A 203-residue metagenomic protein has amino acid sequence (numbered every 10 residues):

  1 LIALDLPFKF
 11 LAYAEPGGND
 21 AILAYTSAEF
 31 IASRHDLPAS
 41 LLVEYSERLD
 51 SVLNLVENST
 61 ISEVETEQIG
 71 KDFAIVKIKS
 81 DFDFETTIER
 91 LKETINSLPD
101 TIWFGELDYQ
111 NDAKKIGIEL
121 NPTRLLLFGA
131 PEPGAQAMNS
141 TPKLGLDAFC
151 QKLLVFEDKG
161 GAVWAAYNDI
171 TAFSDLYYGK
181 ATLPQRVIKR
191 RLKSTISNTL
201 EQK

Functional and structural regions predicted by a protein language model:
L1-K9, Y13-P16, E89, N96-L154 (+2 more regions): Ser/Thr-rich, low-complexity intrinsically disordered terminal regions
D5, E44-E47, T66-Q68, T94 (+1 more regions): Short, mixed-charge, low-aromatic patches
K9, K71, K77-K79, K92 (+8 more regions): Context-gated lysine
K9-H35, K152-Y178: Beta-strand/loop substructures that line and gate deep hydrophobic ligand-binding cavities in soluble
E15-D20, V56-I61, I78-S80, I102-E106 (+1 more regions): Short, functional N-terminal and low-complexity linear motifs
E29-E63, T171-K203: C-terminal partner/receptor-binding element of secreted or periplasmic proteins
I61-W103: Terminal, regulation- and interaction-focused segments at domain boundaries
